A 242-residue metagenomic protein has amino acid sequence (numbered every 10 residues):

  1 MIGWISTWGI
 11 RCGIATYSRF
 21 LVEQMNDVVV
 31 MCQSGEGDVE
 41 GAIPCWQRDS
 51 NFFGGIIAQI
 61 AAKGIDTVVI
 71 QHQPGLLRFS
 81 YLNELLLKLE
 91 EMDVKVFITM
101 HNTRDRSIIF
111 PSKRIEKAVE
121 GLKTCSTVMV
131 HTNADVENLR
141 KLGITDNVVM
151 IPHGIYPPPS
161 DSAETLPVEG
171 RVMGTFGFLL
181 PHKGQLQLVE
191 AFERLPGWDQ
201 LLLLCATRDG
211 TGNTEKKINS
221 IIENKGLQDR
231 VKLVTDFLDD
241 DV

Functional and structural regions predicted by a protein language model:
G3, L166-K183, V189-F192, L203-L204: Conserved donor-binding/catalytic core segment of Leloir-type glycosyltransferases
W4-R19, G75-R78, S107, K183: A short, glycine/small-residue-rich beta-strand->loop->alpha-helix junction that serves as a flexible
A15-R19, L180-R194, K216: A conserved mid-protein helix/loop that constitutes part of the nucleotide-sugar donor-binding site
G35-E36, L201-K217, T235-D236: Glycosyltransferase donor-sugar binding loop
S50-N51, Q228-V242: Conserved active-site histidine-acidic residue motif and adjacent donor-binding/catalytic loop of glycosyltransferases
I57-L82, V94-T99: Short N-terminal targeting/anchoring amphipathic segment
L87, E91, P111-V128: Membrane-proximal helix-turn-helix segments that form the acceptor-binding/catalytic region of lipid-linked
K123-S160, K232: Donor nucleotide-sugar binding/catalytic pocket of nucleotide-sugar-dependent glycosyltransferases
